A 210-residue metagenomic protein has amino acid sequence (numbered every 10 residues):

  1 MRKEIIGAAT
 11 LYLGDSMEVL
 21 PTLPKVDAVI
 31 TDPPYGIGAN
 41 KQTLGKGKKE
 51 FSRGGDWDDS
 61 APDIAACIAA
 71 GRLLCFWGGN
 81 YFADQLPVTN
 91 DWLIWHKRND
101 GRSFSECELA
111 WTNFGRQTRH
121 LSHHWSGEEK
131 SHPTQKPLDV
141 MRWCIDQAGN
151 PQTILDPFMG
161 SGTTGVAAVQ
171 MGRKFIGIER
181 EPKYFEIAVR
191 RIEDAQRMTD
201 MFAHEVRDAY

Functional and structural regions predicted by a protein language model:
M1-L155, S161-Y210: Class I S-adenosyl-L-methionine-dependent methyltransferase catalytic core
